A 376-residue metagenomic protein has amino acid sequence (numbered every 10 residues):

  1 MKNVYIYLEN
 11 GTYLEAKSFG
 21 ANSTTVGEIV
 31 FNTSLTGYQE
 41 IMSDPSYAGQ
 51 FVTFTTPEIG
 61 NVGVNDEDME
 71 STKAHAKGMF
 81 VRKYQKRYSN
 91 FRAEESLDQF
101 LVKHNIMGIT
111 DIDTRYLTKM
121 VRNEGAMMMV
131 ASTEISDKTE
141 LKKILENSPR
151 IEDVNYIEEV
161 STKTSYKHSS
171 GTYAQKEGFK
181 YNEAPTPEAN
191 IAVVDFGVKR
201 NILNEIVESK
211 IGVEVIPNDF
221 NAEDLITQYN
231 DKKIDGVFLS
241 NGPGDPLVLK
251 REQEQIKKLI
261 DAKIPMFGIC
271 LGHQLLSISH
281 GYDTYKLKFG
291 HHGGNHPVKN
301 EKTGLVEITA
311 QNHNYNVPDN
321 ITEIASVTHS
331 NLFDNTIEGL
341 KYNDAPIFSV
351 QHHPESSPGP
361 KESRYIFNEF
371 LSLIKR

Functional and structural regions predicted by a protein language model:
M1-E208, E214-D219, P246, S357 (+2 more regions): RNA-binding accessory domains that recognize and position tRNA/RNA substrates
M107, N190, P265-F267, D283 (+1 more regions): Proline-centered loop/turn at the N-terminus of a beta-strand
D113, C270, H313, H353: Active-site glycine-centered loops adjacent to acidic/histidine catalytic or metal-binding residues that shape
N190-D195, T309-A310, F348-H352: Active-site-proximal beta-strand elements of phosphoester/diester hydrolases
A222-K232: Short amphipathic alpha-helix with an adjacent loop that forms part of the alpha/beta core around
I234-I308, G359-I374: Cysteine-nucleophile active-site neighborhood
G304-A345: Catalytic beta-strand/loop cores that center a nucleophilic Ser/Cys/Thr and support acyl-enzyme chemistry
G339-R376: A glycine-centered loop/beta-turn motif at secondary-structure junctions
